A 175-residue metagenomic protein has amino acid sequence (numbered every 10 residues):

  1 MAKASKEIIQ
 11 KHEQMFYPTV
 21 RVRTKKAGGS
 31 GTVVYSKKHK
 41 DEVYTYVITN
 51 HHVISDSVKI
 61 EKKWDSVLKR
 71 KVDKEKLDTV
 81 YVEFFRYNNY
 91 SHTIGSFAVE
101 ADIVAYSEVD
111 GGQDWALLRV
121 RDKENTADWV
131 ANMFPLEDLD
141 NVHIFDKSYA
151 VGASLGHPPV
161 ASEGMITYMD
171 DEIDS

Functional and structural regions predicted by a protein language model:
M1-Q14: N-terminal targeting leaders that route proteins to membranes or the secretory/organellar pathways
E7-I9, S36, D41, K69 (+3 more regions): Short, well-ordered helical secondary-structure segments
E7-Q10, S66, D128-A131: Polar/charged alpha-helical tracts
K11-L77: Catalytic histidine site
K25, V58, V72-I173: Serine endopeptidase catalytic core focused on the charge-relay Asp
H39-D41, T45, D114-A116, D174: Hydrophobic residues embedded in beta-strands of well-ordered beta-sheets
